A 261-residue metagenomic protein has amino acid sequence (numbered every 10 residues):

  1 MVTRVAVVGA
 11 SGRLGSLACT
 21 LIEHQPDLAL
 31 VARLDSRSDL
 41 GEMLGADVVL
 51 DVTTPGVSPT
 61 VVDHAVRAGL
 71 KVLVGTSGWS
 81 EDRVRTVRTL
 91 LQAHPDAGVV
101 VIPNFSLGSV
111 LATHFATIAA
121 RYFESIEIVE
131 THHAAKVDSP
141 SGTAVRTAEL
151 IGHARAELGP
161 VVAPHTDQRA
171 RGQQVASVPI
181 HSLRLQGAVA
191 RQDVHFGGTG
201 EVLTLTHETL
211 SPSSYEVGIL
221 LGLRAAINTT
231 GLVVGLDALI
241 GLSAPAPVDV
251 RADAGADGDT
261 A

Functional and structural regions predicted by a protein language model:
R4-M43, E124-D253, D257-A261: C-terminal substrate-binding/catalytic lobe of Rossmann-fold NAD(P)-dependent oxidoreductases
A46: An anion/phosphate-binding loop that grips the pyrophosphate of nucleotide cofactors and donors
V49-L50: N-terminal Rossmann-like NAD(P) cofactor-binding module of classical short-chain dehydrogenase/reductase
T53-T54, S77, R184: Short glycine-/small-residue-rich Rossmann-like dinucleotide-binding loops
G56-G75: Rossmann-fold NAD(P) dinucleotide-binding segment
D63, T76-V99, F115-T117: Rossmann-fold NAD(P)-binding glycine/threonine-rich loop
K71, T86-S106, E124-I126: Rossmann-fold dehydrogenase core element
L111-F123, S139: Rossmann-like NAD(P)H-binding beta-loop-alpha module
